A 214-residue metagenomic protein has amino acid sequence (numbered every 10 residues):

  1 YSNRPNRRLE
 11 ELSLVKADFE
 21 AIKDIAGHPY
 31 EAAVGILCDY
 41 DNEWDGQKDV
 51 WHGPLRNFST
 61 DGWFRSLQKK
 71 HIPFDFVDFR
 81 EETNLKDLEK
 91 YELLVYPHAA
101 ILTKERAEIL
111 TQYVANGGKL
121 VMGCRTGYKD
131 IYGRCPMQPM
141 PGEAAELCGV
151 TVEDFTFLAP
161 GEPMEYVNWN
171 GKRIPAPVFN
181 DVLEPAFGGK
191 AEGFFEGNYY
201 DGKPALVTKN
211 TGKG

Functional and structural regions predicted by a protein language model:
Y1-G214: Carbohydrate-binding surfaces of carbohydrate-active enzymes
